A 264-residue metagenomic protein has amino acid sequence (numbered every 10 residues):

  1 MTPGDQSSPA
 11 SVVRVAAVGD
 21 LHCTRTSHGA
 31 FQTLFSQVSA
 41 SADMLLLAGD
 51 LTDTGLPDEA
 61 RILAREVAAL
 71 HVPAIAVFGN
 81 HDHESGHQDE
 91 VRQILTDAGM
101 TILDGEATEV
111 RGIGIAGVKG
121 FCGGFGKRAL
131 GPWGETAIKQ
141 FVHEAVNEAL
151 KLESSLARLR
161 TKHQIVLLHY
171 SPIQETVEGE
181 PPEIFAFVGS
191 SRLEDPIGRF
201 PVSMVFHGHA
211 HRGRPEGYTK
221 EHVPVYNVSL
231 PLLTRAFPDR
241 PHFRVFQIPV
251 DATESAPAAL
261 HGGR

Functional and structural regions predicted by a protein language model:
M1-V72, H83-G86, I138, V142 (+2 more regions): N-terminal active-site segment of His-dependent metallophosphoesterases
T2-V12, E109, E178, E183 (+2 more regions): Binuclear metal-dependent phosphoesterase catalytic core
V12-H22, G112-G124, I165-L167, P224-L230: Active-site-proximal beta-strand elements of phosphoester/diester hydrolases
A17-G19, L45-D50, A74-N80, T101-G105 (+3 more regions): Active-site neighborhood of phospho(di)ester-bond hydrolases with catalytic His/Asp-centered motifs
S27-F31, L51-A68, F78, H83-A98 (+4 more regions): Metal-dependent catalytic neighborhoods of phosphoester/phosphodiester hydrolases
S85-G86, V91-G123: Hydrophobic alpha-helical segments and helix pairs
I113-T161, A186-S191, P241, F246-P249 (+1 more regions): Binuclear metal-dependent hydrolase catalytic cores centered on His/Asp/Glu-rich metal-binding motifs
G131-P132, T136, L159-P201: Active-site-proximal segments of metal-dependent phosphoesterases and phosphodiesterases across multiple
